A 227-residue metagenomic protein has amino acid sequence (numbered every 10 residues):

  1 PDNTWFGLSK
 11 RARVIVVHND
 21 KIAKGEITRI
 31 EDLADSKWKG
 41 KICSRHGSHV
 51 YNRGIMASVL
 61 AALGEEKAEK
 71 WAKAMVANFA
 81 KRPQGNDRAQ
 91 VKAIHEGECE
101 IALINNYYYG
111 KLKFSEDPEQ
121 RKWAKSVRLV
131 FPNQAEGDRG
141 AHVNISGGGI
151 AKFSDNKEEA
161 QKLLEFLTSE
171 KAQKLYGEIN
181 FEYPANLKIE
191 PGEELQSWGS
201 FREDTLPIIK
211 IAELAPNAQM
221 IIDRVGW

Functional and structural regions predicted by a protein language model:
P1-I15, E31, C43: A structural signal for short loop-to-beta-strand junctions that line the ligand-binding cleft of periplasmic/secreted
W5, E31, P118-H142, A151-F153: Short beta-strand->loop
V14-K21, V143-N156, L175-I179: A bilobed periplasmic-binding-protein/Venus flytrap-type ligand-binding module shared by bacterial periplasmic
K21-T28, L60-E69, S154-A160: Short helix-loop capping/hinge motifs at secondary-structure junctions, enriched in acidic/polar residues
G40-G47, F166-I189: Periplasmic-binding protein-like
G47, Y51-G54, S58-P132: Ligand-binding pocket segment of bilobal, Venus flytrap-like solute-binding proteins
K67-W71, I145-S146, D155-L167, L175: Short amphipathic alpha-helical coupling segments at ligand-binding clamshell hinges and other catalytic/signaling
E190-W227: Extracellular/periplasmic bilobal clamshell ligand-binding domains
